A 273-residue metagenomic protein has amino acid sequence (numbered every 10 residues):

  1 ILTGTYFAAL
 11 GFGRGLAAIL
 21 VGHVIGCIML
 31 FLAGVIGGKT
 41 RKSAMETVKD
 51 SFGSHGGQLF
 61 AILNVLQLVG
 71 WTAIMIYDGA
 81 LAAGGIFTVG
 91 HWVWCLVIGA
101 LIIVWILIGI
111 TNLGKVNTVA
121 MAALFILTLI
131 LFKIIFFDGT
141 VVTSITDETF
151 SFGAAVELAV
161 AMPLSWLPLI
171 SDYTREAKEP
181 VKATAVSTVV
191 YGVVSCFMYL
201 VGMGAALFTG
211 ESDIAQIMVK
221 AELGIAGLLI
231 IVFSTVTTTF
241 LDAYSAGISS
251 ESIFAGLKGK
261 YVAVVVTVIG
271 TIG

Functional and structural regions predicted by a protein language model:
I1, F132-D138, I145-L207, K220-A243: Hydrophobic, membrane-embedded alpha-helices of multi-pass small-molecule transporters
I1-M45, D50-F52, G56, F60 (+4 more regions): Transmembrane helix-boundary motif of multi-pass solute transporters/channels
Y6-A9, V35, D78-I86, G99-A120 (+5 more regions): Membrane-water interface regions at transmembrane-helix termini and the short interhelical loops of multi-pass membrane
A9-A18, G84-W92, G114-N117, S144-V156 (+2 more regions): Interfacial loop-to-helix junctions that mark the boundaries of transmembrane helices in multi-pass membrane
A33-R41, V69-I74, L158-L164, T235-L241: Short helix-coil transition sites and intra-membrane helix breaks within transmembrane domains of multi-pass
T40-L68, T88-V89, M218-G227, A255-G256: Transmembrane-helix boundary/entry motifs in multi-pass membrane transporters
G57-V89, T235-F254: Hydrophobic transmembrane alpha-helices that form the core helical bundles of multi-pass secondary transporters
F60-V65, I86-I108, M121-F132, F152-P168 (+3 more regions): Transmembrane alpha-helical segments of multi-pass small-molecule transport proteins
